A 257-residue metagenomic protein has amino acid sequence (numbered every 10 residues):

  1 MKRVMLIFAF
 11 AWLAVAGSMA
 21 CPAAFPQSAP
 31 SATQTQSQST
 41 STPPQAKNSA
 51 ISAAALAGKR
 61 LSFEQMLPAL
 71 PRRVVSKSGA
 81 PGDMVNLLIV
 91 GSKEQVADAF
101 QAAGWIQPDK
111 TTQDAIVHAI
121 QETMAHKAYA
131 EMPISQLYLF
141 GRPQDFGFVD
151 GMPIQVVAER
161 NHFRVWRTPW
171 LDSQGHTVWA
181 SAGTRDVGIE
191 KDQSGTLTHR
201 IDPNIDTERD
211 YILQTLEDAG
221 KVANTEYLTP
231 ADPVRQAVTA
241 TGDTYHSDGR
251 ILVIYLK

Functional and structural regions predicted by a protein language model:
M1-V4: Positively charged n-region of N-terminal signal peptides that target proteins for export
I7-A20: Bacterial N-terminal signal peptides
S18-T35: Signal peptide processing junction and immediate N-terminal pro/mature segment of secreted/exported proteins
P43-S78: Compositionally biased P/S/T/G-rich terminal and signal peptide-adjacent segments that lie outside catalytic cores
A69-A99: Terminal, regulation- and interaction-focused segments at domain boundaries
D83-V85, A103, N161: Envelope-exposed proteins and targeting segments
S92-D109, D114: Primarily extracytoplasmic ectodomains and periplasmic/lumenal surface modules that are beta-strand-rich
T111-K257: A cross-kingdom signal targeting lumenal/periplasmic-facing segments of multi-pass membrane and secretory-pathway
